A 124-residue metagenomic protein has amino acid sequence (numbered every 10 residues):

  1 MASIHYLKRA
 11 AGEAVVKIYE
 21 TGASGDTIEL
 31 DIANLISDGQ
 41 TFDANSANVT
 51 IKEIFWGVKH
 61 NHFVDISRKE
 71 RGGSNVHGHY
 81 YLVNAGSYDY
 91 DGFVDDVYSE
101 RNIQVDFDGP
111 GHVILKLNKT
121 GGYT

Functional and structural regions predicted by a protein language model:
M1-G22: Short, intrinsically disordered N-terminal pre-domain segments
A10-G12, S24, N45, T50 (+3 more regions): Repetitive beta-strand solenoid architecture
G22-L30, H62-V64, S74-N75, F107-L117: Short, surface-exposed beta-strand/loop "edge" segments at domain boundaries and coil↔beta transitions
A23-D26, A33-S37, T124: Solvent-exposed, low-complexity segments and loops of surface/extracellular structural proteins
D31-S67: Beta-rich globular "head" domains
H60-L82: Short, surface-exposed beta-strand/strand-loop-strand elements in extracellular ectodomains
S74-V97: An anionic, turn-rich surface loop/hairpin at beta-sheet edges that serves as a generic interaction/coordination patch
G92-L117, G122-Y123: Noncatalytic modules at the cell exterior or secretory-pathway interfaces, chiefly beta-strand-rich lectin/adhesion
